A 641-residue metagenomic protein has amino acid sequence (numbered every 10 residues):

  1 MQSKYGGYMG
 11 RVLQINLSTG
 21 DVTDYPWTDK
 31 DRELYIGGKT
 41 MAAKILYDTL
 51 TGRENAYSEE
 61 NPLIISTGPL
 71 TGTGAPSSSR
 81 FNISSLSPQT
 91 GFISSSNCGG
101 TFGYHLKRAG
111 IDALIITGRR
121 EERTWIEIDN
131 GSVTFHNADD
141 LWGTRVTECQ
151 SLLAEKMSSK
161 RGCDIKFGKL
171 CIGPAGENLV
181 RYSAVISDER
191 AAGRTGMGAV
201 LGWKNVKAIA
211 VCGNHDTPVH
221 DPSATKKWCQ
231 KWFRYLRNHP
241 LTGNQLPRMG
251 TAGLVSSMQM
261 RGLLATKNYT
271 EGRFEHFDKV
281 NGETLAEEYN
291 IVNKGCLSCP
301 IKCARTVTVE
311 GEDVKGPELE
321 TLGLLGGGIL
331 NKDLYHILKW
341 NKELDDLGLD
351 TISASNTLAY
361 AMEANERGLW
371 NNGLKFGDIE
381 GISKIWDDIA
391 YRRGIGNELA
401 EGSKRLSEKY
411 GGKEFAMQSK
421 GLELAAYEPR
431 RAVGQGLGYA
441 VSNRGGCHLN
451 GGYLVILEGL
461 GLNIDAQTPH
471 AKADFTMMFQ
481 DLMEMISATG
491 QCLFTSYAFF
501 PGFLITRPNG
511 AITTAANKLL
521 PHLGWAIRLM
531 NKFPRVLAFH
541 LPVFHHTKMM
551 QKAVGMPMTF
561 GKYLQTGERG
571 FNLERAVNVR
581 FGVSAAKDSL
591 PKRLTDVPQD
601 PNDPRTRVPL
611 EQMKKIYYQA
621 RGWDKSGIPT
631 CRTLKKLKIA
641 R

Functional and structural regions predicted by a protein language model:
M1-R194, G198, W203-G243, P247-R273 (+1 more regions): Protein-protein interaction/assembly regions in multi-subunit complexes
M157-T195, L201-R641: Extended C-terminal regions of large enzymes
